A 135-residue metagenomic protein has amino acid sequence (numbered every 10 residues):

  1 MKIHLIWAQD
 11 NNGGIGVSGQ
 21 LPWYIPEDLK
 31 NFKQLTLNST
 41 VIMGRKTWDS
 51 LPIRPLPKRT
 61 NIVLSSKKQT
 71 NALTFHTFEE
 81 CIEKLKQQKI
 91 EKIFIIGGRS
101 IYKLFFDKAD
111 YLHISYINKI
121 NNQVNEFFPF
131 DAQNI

Functional and structural regions predicted by a protein language model:
M1-I135: Enzymes that bind and transform nitrogen-containing heteroaromatic metabolites
